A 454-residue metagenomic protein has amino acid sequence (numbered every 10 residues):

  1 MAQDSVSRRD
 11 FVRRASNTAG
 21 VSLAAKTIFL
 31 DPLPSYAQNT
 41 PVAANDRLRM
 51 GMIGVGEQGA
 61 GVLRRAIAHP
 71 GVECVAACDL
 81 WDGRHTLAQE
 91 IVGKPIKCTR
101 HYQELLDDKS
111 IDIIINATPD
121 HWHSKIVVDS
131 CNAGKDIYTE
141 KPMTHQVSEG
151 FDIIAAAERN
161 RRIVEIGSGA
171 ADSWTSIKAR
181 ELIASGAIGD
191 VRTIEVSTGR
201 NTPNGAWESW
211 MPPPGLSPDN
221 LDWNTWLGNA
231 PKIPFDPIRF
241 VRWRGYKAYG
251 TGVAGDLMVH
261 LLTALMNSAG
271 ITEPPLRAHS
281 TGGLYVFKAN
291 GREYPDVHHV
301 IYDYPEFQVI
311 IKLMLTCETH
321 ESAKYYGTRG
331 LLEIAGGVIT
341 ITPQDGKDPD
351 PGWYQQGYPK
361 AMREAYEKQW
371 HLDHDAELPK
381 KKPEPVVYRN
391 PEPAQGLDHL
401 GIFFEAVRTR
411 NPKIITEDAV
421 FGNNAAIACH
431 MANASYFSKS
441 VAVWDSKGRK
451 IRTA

Functional and structural regions predicted by a protein language model:
M1-S7: N-terminal secretory signal peptides
R14-L23, G61, G250-E273, R277 (+3 more regions): C-terminal helical cap and adjacent loop that interface with cofactors, partners, or active-site loops
T18-G93, S173, I183, L265: N-terminal Rossmann-like dinucleotide-binding module
G54, Q58, R159-E165, A170-H279 (+5 more regions): Predominantly a Rossmann-like dinucleotide-binding segment in NAD(P)-dependent oxidoreductases
I96-H101: Conserved SAM-binding strand-loop segment of SAM-dependent methyltransferases
I114-I115: N-terminal Rossmann-like NAD(P) cofactor-binding module of classical short-chain dehydrogenase/reductase
P119-D120, S124-D172, G186, K439: Beta-strand-loop-alpha-helix segment that lines the small-molecule cofactor/substrate pocket of alpha/beta enzymes
Y304-Q308, R329: Glycine-centered tight beta-turn/hairpin loop motif at sheet-sheet or coil-to-beta transitions
